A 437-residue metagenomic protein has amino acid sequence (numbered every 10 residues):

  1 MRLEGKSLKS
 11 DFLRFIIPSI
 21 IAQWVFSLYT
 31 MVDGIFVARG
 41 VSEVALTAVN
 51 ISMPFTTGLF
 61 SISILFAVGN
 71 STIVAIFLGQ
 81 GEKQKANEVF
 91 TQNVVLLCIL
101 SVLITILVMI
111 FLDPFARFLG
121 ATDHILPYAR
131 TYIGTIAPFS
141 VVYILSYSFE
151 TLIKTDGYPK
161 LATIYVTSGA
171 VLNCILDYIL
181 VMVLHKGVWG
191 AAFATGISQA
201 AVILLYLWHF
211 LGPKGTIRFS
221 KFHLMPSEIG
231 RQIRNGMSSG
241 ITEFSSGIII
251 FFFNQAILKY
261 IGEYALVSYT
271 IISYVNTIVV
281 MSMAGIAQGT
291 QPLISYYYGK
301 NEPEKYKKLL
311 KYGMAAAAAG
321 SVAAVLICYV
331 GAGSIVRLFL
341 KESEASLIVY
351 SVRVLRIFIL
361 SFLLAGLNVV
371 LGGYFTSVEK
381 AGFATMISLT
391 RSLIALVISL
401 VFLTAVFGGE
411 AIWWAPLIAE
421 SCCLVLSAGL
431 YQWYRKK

Functional and structural regions predicted by a protein language model:
M1-S19, V74-V141, V183-M237, I294-L360 (+1 more regions): Short alpha-helical transmembrane segments in multi-pass integral membrane proteins
I17, D33, N70, F111-L112 (+13 more regions): Hydrophobic/aromatic residues in alpha-helical transmembrane segments
I20-T72, I136-Y143, G230, R234-Y297 (+3 more regions): Transmembrane helix-bundle signature of multi-pass secondary active exporters and lipid flippases
L28-M31, G40-E43, F77-Q80, T155-D156 (+5 more regions): Helix-loop interface residues and adjacent transmembrane-helix termini in multi-pass membrane transporters, primarily
G34, E43-L46, K83, L112 (+6 more regions): Membrane-helix interface/capping residues of multi-pass secondary transporters
L46-I106, Y143-A162, S268-A332, A365-I387: Small-residue-rich hydrophobic transmembrane alpha-helices
G58-S61, T105, N173-Y178, I203-L207 (+4 more regions): Hydrophobic transmembrane alpha-helices of multi-pass small-molecule transporters
A67, T135-K154, A162-N173, A191-L204 (+4 more regions): Short runs within selected transmembrane alpha-helices of multi-pass transporters and secretion channels
